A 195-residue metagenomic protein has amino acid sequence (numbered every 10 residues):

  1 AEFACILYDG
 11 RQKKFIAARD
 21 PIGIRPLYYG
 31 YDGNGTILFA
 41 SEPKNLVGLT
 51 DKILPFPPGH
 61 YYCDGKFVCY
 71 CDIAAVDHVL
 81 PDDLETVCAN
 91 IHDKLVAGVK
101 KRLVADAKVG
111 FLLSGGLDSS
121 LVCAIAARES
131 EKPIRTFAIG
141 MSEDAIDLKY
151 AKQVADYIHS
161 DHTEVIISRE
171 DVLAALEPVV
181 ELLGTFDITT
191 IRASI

Functional and structural regions predicted by a protein language model:
A1-C69, L121-C123: Conserved catalytic micro-motifs used in adenylation/nucleotidyl-transfer and phosphoryl/amide- and methyl-transfer
R11-I16, P21-L27, Y31-N34, H78-I195: ATP-dependent adenylate-handling active sites, centered on carboxylate activation for C-N bond formation
V68-P81: A short, charged helix-loop
